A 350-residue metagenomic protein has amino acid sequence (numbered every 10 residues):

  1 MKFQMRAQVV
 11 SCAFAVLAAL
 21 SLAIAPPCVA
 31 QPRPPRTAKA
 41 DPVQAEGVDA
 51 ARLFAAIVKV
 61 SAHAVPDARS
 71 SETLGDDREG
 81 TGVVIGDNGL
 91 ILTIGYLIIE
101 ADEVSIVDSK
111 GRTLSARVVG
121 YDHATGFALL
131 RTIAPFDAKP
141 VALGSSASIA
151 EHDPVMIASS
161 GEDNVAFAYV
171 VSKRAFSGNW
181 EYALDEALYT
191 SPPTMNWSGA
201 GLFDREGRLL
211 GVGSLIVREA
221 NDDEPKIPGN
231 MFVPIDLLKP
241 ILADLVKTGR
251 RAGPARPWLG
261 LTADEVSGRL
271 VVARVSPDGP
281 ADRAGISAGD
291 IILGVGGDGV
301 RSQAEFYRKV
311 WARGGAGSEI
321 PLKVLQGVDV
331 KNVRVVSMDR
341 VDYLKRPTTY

Functional and structural regions predicted by a protein language model:
C28-Y96, E103, A150-V155, A243-D244 (+2 more regions): N-terminal activation segment of mature serine protease catalytic domains
R33-A50, A138, D163, R205 (+4 more regions): C-terminal cap/linker of serine protease catalytic domains
T37, V65-D67, G86-F167, P192 (+6 more regions): Conserved active-site neighborhood of the chymotrypsin/trypsin-like protease fold
G75, L97, K139-D185, R218-D223 (+1 more regions): Flexible, gly/ser-rich surface segments that form the specificity/activation loops bordering the active-site cleft
V83, T194-G213: Catalytic nucleophile loop of clan PA
N88-L92, E206-L210, A281-A304: Conserved PDZ fold ligand-binding element
S145-S146, A200-G201, E206, P280-I291 (+1 more regions): A short glycine-leucine-enriched loop at secondary-structure breakpoints that most characteristically corresponds
A243-R250, A284-S287, L293-V295, R308-Y350: PDZ-domain C-terminal substructure recognizer with occasional recognition of PDZ-binding tails
